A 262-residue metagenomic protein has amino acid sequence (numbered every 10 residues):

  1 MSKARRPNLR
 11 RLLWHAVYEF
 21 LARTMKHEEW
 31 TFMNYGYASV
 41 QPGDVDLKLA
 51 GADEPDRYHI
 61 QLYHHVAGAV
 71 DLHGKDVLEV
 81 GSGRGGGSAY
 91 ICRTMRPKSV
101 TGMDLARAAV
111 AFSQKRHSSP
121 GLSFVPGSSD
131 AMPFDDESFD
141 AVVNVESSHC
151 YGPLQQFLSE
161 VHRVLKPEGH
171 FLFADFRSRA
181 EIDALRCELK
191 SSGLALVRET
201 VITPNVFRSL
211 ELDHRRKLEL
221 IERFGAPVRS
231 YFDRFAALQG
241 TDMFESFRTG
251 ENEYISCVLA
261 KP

Functional and structural regions predicted by a protein language model:
M1-N34: N-terminal auxiliary segments of SAM/dcSAM-dependent transferases
D56-H73: Conserved alpha-helix/loop element of class I SAM-dependent methyltransferases that forms part of the SAM/SAH-binding
L78-V80, R84-A131: Class I SAM-dependent methyltransferase SAM/SAH-binding core
D130-V142: A short acidic, Gly/Pro-enriched loop at the edge of an enzyme's catalytic core that lines a small-molecule cofactor
A141-G152: A short SAM/SAH-binding and catalytic strip from SAM-dependent methyltransferases
Q155-P167: A short glycine-rich, Lys/Arg-flanked "PGG" loop and its adjoining helix->strand segment in the class I
G169-D175: Conserved beta-strand signature within the Rossmann-like core of class I S-adenosyl-L-methionine
T203-P262: Conserved Class I S-adenosyl-L-methionine
